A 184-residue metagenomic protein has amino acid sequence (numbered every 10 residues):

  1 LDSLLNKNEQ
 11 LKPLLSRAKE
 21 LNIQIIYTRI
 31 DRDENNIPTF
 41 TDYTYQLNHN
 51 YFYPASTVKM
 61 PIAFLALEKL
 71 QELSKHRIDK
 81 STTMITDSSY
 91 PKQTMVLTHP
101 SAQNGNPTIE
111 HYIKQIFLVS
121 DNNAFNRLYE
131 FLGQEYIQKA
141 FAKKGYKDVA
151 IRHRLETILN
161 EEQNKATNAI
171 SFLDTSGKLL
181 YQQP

Functional and structural regions predicted by a protein language model:
L1-N50: Beta-lactamase-like hydrolase cores
L4-N8, S88, P100-P184: Active-site-adjacent helix/loop patches that line small-molecule binding or acyl-intermediate pockets
Q24-T28, P61, T83-D87: Soluble periplasmic/extracytoplasmic beta-strand elements of cell-envelope proteins
Q24-Y27, A55, Q115-F117, A150: Structural recognition of the beta-strand scaffold that forms the well-ordered cores of secreted hydrolase catalytic
I37, L67, R127-L128: Short, solvent-exposed loop/turn and secondary-structure capping segments
T41-T44, D79, Y129-F131: "Short basic amphipathic alpha-helical interaction patches in structured regions
F52-I78, M84: Active-site SXXK
E72-G105: Short, glycine/proline-biased beta-turn/loop segments that scaffold the active-site neighborhood
